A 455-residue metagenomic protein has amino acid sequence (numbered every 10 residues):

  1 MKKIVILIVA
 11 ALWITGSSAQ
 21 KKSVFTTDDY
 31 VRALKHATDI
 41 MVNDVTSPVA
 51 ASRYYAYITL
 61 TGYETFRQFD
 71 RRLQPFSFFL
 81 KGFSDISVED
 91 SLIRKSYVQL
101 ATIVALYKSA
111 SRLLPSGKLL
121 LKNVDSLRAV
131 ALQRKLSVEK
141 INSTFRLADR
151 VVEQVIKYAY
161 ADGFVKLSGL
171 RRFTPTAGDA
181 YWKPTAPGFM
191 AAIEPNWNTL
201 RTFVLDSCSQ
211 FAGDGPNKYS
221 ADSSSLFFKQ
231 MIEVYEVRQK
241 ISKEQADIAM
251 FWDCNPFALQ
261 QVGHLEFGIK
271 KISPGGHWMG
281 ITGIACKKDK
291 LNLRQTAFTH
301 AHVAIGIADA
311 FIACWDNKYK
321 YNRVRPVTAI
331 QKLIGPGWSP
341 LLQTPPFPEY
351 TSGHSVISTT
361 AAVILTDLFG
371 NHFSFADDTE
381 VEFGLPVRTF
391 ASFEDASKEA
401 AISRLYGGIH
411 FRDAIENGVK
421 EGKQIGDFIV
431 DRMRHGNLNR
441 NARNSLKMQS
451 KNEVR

Functional and structural regions predicted by a protein language model:
I4-W13: Sec-dependent N-terminal signal peptides
T15, Q20-R455: Acidic/polar surface patches and capping/hinge elements
